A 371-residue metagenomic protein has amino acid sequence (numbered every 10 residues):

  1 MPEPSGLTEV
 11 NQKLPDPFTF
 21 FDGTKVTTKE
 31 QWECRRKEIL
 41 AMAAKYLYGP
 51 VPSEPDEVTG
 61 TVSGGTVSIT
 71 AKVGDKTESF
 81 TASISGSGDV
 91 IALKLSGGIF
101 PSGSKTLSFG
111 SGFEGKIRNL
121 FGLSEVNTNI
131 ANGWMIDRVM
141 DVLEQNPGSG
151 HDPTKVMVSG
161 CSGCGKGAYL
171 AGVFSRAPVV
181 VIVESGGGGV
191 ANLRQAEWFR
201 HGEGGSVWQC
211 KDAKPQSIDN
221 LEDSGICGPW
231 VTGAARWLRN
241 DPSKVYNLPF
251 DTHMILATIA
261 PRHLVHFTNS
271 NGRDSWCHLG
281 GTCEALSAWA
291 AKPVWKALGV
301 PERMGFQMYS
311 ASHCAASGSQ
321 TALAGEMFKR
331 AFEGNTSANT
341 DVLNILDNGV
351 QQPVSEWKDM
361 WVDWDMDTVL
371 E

Functional and structural regions predicted by a protein language model:
M1-T81, G86, A260-L264, N269-D274 (+1 more regions): Alpha/beta-hydrolase-fold serine-hydrolase catalytic core, especially in secreted/extracellular enzymes
G88-I91, G103-K105, P153-K155, R176-V180 (+2 more regions): Loop/turn elements at helix/coil->beta-strand transitions in domains of secreted/extracellular proteins
D89-N146, P153, G187-R200, G204: Cap/lid segment of the alpha/beta-hydrolase catalytic domain
G98-P101, F113, G163-G165, G187-V190 (+2 more regions): Solvent-exposed loop/turn segments at secondary-structure junctions within structured extracellular/periplasmic domains
F109-G110, S159, E184-S185, F267 (+1 more regions): Alpha/beta-hydrolase-fold catalytic nucleophile elbow
I136, G165-R176: Short glycine-enriched nucleophile-adjacent loop and the immediately C-terminal alpha-helix near the catalytic center
G150-S162: Alpha/beta-hydrolase fold nucleophile elbow
V180-I255, C277-A288, V294-V300: Mobile cap/lid helix-loop segments that gate and shape the active-site cleft of serine hydrolases
